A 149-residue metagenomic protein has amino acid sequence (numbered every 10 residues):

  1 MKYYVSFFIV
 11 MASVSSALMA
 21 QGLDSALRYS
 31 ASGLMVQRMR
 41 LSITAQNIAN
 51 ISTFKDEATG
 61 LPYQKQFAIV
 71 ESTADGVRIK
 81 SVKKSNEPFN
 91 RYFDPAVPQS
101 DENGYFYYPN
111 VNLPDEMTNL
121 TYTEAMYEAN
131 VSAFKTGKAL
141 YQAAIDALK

Functional and structural regions predicted by a protein language model:
K2, L18-K149: Amphipathic alpha-helical polymerization modules
S6-S15: Bacterial N-terminal signal peptides
